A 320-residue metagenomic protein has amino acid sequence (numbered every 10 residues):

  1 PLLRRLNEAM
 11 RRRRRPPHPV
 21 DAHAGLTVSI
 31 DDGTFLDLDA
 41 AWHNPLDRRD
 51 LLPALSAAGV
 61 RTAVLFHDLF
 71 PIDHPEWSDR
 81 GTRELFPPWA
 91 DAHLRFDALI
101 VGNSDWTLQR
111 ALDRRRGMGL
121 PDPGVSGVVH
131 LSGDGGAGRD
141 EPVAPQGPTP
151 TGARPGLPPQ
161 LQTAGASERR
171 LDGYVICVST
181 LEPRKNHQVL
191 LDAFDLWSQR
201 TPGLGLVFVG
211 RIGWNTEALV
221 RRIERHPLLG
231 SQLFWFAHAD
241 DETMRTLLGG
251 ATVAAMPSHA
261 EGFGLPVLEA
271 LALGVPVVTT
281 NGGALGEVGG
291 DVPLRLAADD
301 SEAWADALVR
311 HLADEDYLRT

Functional and structural regions predicted by a protein language model:
P1-T320: Carbohydrate transferase catalytic cores enriched for Leloir-type hexosyltransferases
